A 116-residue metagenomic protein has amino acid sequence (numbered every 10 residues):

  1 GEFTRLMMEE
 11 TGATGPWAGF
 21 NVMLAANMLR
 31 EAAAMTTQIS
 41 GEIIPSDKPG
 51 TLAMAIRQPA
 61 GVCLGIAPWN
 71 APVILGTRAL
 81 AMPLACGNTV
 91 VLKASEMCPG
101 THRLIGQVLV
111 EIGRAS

Functional and structural regions predicted by a protein language model:
G1-T51: N-terminal Rossmann-like NAD(P)+-binding subdomain of aldehyde/semialdehyde dehydrogenases
G41-S116: Rossmann-like NAD(P) dinucleotide-binding subdomain of oxidoreductase/dehydrogenase enzymes
